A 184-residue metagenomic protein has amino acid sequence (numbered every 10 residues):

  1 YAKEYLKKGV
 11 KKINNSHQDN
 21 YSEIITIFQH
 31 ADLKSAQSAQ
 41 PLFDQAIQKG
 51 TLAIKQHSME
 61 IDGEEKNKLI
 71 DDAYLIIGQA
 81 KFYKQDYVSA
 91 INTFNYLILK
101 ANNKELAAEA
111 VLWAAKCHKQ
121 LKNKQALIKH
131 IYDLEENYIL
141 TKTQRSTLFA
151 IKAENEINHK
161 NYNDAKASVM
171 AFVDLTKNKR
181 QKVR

Functional and structural regions predicted by a protein language model:
Y1-R184: Acidic, polar-rich low-complexity tracts and alpha-helical solenoid repeat scaffolds
